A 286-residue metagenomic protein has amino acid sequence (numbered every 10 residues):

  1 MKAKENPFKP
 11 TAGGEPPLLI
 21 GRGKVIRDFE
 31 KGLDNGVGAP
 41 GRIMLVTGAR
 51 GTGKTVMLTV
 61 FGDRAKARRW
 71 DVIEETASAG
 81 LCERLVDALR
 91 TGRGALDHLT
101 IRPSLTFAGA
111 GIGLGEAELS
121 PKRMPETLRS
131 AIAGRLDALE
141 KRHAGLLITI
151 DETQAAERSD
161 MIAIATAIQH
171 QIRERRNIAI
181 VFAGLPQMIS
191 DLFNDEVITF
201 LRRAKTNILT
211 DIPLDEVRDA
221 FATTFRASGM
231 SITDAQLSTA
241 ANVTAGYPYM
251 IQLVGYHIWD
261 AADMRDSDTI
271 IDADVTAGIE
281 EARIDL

Functional and structural regions predicted by a protein language model:
M1-R42, A88-T91, H98, R173: A short, basic N-terminal segment
P40-V60: Walker A/P-loop nucleotide-binding motif
T47, E75, I150: Residues at the beta-strand->loop junction immediately N-terminal to the Walker
K66-D71, A79-A117: Conserved NTP-binding/hydrolysis module of P-loop NTPases
P121-Q187, N194-V197: Conserved Walker B catalytic segment
N194-T210: A short helix-turn-beta junction within AAA+ P-loop NTPase domains corresponding to the substrate/partner-engaging
L209-Q236, V243, V254: Conserved small helical "lid"/interfacial subdomain of P-loop NTPases
G246, M250-L286: Winged-helix-like regulatory helical subdomains adjacent to P-loop NTPase cores
